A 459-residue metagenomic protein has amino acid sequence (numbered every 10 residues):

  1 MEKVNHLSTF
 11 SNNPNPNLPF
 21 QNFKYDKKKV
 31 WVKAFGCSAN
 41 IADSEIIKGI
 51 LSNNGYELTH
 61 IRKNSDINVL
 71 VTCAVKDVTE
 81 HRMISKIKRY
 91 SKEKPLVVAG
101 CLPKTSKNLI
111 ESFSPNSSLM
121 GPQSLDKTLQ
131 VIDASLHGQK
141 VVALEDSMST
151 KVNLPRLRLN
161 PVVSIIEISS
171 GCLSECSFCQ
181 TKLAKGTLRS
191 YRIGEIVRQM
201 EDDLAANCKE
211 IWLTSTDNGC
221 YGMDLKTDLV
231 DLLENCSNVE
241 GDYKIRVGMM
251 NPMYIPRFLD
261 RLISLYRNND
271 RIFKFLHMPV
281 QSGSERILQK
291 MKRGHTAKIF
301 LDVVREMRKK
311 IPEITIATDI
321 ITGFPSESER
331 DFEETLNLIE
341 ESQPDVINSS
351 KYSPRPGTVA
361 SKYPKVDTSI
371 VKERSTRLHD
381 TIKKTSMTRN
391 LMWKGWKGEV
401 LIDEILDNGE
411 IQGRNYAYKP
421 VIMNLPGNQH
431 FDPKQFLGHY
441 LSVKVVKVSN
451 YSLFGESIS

Functional and structural regions predicted by a protein language model:
M1-C220, A297-K309, N337-E341, N348-T358 (+1 more regions): Proteins enriched for Cys/Gly/acidic motifs involved in redox and nucleic-acid/cofactor modification
V30, I67-N68, S164, I211 (+7 more regions): Conserved beta-strand core positions
F35, S147, G171, K182 (+7 more regions): Generic beta-structure capping elements
L96-V97, T105, I110, A205-E329: Conserved SAM/AdoMet-binding glycine-rich loop
D126, S174, G186, G219 (+4 more regions): Glycine-centered loop/turn positions within well-structured domains that cap or flank conserved ligand/cofactor-binding
L213, V247, M278, D319 (+5 more regions): Conserved, mostly hydrophobic/aromatic
R330-N337: Short, acidic/polar
P354, K362-S459: Terminal RNA-binding accessory module
